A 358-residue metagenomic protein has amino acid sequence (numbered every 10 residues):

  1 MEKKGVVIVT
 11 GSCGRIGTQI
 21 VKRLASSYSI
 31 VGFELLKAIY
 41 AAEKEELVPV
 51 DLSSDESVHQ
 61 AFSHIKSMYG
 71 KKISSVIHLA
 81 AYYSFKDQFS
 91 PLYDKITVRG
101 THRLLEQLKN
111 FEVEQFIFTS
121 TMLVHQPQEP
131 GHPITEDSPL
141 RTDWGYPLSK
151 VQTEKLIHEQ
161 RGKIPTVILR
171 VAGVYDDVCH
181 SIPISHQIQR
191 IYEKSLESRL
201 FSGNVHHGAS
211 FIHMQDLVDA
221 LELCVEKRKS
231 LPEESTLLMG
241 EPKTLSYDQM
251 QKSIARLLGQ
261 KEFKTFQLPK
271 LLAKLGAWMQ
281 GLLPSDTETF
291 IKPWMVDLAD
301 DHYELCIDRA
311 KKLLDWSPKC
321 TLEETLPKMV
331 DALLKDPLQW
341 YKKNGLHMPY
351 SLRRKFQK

Functional and structural regions predicted by a protein language model:
V6, L305-L313, S317-K358: Amphipathic terminal alpha-helices
V6-S26: N-terminal Rossmann NAD(P)H-binding glycine-rich loop of SDR-like oxidoreductase domains
I39, L52-R99, Q107: NAD(P)H-binding glycine-rich loop region in Rossmannoid oxidoreductase-like domains and their noncatalytic homologs
R103-G145, V167: Conserved Rossmann-fold NAD(P)-dependent oxidoreductase catalytic core, especially the SDR/UDP-sugar
D143-V167: Active-site Tyr-X1-5-Lys
Q160-A209, M214-D216, L223, I254: NAD(P)-dependent short-chain dehydrogenase/reductase
D176, F201-H207, S235-L245, A255 (+2 more regions): Glycine-rich Rossmann NAD(P)(H)-binding loop
L223-I291, I307, E323, P327-K328 (+2 more regions): Mid/C-terminal beta-alpha module of Rossmann-like enzyme folds, strongest in SDR-family dehydrogenases/epimerases
